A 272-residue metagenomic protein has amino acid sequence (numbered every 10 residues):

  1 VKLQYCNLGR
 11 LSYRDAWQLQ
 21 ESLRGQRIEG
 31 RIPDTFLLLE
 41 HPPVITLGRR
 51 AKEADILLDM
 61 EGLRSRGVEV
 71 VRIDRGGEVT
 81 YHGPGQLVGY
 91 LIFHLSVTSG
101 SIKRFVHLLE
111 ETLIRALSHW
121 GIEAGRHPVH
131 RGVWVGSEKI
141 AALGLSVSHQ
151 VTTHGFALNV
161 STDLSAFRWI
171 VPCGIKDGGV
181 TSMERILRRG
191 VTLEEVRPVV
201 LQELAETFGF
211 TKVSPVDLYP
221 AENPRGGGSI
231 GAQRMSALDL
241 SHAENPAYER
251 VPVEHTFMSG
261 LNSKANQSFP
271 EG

Functional and structural regions predicted by a protein language model:
V1-V135, K139-I140, V191, E222-R225 (+2 more regions): N-terminal lobe of the biotin/lipoate ligase/transferase fold
I56-D59, L143-V160: Short, conserved beta-strand/beta-arch hydrophobic-aromatic motifs that form part of recognition grooves or interface
L91-F93, V147, L158-T162, E184-L187 (+1 more regions): Short, structured patches in soluble enzyme cores that scaffold and shape functional sites
S118, A205-G209: Generic secondary-structure signature for well-ordered alpha-helical cores
E123-G125, G209-L218: Flexible, glycine/charged-enriched surface loops at secondary-structure junctions
E138-I140, H149-V151, T162-S165, G178: Coil-to-beta-strand transition motifs
S165-E206: A hydrophobic, small-residue-rich beta->alpha segment in the mid-to-C-terminal subdomain of diverse proteins
